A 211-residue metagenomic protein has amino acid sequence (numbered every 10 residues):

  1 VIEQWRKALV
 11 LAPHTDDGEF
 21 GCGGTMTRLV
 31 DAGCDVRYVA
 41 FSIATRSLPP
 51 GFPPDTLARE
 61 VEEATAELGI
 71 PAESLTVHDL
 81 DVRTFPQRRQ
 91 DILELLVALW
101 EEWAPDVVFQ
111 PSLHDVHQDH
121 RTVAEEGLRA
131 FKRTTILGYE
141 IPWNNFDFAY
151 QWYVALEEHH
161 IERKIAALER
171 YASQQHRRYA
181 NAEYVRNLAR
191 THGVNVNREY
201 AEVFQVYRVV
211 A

Functional and structural regions predicted by a protein language model:
V1-T135, Y184, L188-E199: Active-site beta-strand->loop->alpha-helix modules in alpha/beta enzyme cores, enriched in Gly/His/Asp(Glu)
A40-S42, D79-D81, E140-P142, E157 (+1 more regions): Residues at the C-termini of beta-strands that transition into short coil/loop
A72, Q175-H176: Surface-exposed helix-capping loop/turn segments at secondary-structure junctions
V82-P86, N144-F146, H160-I161: A short acidic, often aromatic-flanked loop/helix-cap motif at beta-alpha or helix-coil junctions that lines enzyme
F85, V154, F204: Short clusters of hydrophobic/aromatic residues that line enzyme substrate/ligand-binding pockets
T134-A155: Short, flexible loop segments at boundaries between secondary-structure elements
V154-Q174, A180-R190: A conserved mid-domain beta-alpha-beta active-site/ligand-binding segment of alpha/beta enzyme cores
N197-A211: Short, basic/aromatic-enriched C-terminal tail that caps enzymatic domains
